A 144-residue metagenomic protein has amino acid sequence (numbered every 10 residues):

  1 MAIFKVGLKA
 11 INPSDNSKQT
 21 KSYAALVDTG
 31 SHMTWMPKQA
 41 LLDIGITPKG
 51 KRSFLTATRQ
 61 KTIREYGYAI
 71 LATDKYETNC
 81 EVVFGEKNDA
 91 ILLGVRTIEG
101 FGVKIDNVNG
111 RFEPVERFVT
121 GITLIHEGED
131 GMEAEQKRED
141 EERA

Functional and structural regions predicted by a protein language model:
M1-A144: Pepsin/retropepsin-fold aspartyl endopeptidases
